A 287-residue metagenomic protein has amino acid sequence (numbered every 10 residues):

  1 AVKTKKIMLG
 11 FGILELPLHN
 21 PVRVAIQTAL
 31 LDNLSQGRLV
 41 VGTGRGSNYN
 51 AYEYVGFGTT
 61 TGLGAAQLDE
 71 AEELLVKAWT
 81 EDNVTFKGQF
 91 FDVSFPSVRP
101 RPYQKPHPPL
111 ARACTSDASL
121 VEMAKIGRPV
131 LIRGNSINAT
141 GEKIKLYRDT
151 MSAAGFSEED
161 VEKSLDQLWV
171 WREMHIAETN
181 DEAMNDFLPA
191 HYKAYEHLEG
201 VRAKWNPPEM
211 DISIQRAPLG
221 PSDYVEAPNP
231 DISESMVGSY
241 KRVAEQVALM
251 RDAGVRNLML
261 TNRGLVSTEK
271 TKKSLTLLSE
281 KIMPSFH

Functional and structural regions predicted by a protein language model:
A1-F11, Q67, A71, L275-H287: Alpha-helix-loop-beta-strand connector modules within alpha/beta enzyme cores
A1-K6, T28, D32-L39, M123-K125 (+2 more regions): Acidic (Asp/Glu)-rich catalytic clusters
L9-G12, L39-T43, L110-A113, R128-R133 (+2 more regions): Hydrophobic faces of well-ordered beta-strands that scaffold small-molecule active sites in alpha/beta enzyme cores
G12-V22, Q104-T115, M174-A177, N229-K241: Active-site mouth loops of central-metabolism enzymes
E15, N135-I137, L260-K272: Glycine-rich, proline-tolerant flexible connector loops at the mouths of alpha/beta enzymes
P17-T85, F90, P129-I132, S136-A139 (+2 more regions): Flexible, glycine-rich active-site loops centered on histidine and acidic residues that chelate a metal or position
L31, L75, L110, M123 (+5 more regions): Conserved, mostly hydrophobic/aromatic
T61-V98, A139-V255: An alpha-helical appendage that flanks or caps ligand/catalytic pockets
